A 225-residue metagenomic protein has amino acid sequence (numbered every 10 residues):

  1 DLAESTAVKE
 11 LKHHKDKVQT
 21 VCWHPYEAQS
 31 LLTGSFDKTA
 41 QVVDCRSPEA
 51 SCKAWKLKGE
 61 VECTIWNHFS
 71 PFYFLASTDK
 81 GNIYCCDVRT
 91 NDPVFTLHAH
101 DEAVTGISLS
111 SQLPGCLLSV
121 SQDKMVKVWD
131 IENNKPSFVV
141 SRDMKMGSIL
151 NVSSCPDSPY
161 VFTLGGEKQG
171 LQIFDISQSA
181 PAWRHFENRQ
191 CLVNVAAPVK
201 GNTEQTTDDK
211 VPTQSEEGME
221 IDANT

Functional and structural regions predicted by a protein language model:
D1, V21, A40-D44, I83-D87 (+2 more regions): WD40-repeat beta-propellers
S5, P48-A50, N91, N134-P136 (+1 more regions): Short coil/turn linkers that define WD40 beta-propeller blade boundaries
A7-H13, V21, L31-G34, S51-L57 (+5 more regions): Short C-terminal beta-strands that terminate individual repeats in beta-propeller domains, predominantly WD40 blades
D16-W23, K56-F69, E102-L109, G147-S154: Canonical WD40 repeat/beta-propeller blade segments in eukaryotic WD-repeat proteins
L31, F74, L117, V161-F162: Hydrophobic beta-strand positions that form the internal "hydrophobic ladder" of WD40/Gbeta-like beta-propeller blades
G34-D37, C45, S77-K80, V120-D123 (+1 more regions): Conserved strand-to-loop turn within each blade of WD40 beta-propeller repeats
A99-N134: Loop/turn-rich, solvent-exposed surfaces of beta-rich toroidal or solenoidal domains
E132-T225: Terminal intrinsically disordered, low-complexity extensions flanking WD-repeat/beta-propeller proteins
